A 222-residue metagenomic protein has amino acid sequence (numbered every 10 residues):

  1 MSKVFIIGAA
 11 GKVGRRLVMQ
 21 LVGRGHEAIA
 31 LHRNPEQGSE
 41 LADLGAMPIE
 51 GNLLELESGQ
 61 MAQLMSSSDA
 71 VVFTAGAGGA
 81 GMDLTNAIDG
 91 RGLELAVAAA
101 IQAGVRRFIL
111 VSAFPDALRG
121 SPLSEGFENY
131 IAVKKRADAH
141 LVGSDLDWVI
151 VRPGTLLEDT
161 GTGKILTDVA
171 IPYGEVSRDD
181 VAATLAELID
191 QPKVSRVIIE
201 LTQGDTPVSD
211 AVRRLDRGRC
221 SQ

Functional and structural regions predicted by a protein language model:
S2-H26: N-terminal Rossmann NAD(P)H-binding glycine-rich loop of SDR-like oxidoreductase domains
K3, D69-A70, R107: Structural motif
I7, E27-I29, P35, A77-G78 (+3 more regions): Conserved Rossmann-fold NAD(P)-dependent oxidoreductase catalytic core, especially the SDR/UDP-sugar
A30-L95, A99-Q102, D190: NAD(P)H-binding glycine-rich loop region in Rossmannoid oxidoreductase-like domains and their noncatalytic homologs
G120, T160-I165, L188-V197: Glycine/proline-rich active-site loop of Rossmann-fold NAD(P)-dependent oxidoreductases
V133, V151, P172-A186, V197: Substrate-positioning beta->alpha
V149-V169, L201: Flexible, glycine-rich beta-alpha linker
L188-V212: Core catalytic loop region at the nicotinamide-binding pocket of NAD(P)H-dependent oxidoreductases
